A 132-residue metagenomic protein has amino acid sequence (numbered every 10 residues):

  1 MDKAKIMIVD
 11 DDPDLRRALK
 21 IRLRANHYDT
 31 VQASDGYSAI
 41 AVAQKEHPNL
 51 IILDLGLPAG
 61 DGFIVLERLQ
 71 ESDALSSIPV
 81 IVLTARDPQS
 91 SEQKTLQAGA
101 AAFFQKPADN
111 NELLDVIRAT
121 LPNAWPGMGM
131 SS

Functional and structural regions predicted by a protein language model:
R16, P58, S76, P88 (+1 more regions): The feature encodes the CheY-like receiver
R17-A25: Charged docking surfaces used in two-component/phosphorelay signaling
H27-S34, V42: Short hydrophobic/Thr-rich beta-strand motif most characteristic of the beta2 strand and flanking loop of CheY-like
D35-S38, D61-E67: Acidic catalytic/metal-coordinating carboxylates
E46-I52, L57: Active-site beta3 strand of CheY-like receiver
I64, D87-F104, N111-D115: Alpha4 helix (beta4-alpha4-beta5 surface) of REC/receiver domains from two-component response regulators
R118-S132: The C-terminal output helix
